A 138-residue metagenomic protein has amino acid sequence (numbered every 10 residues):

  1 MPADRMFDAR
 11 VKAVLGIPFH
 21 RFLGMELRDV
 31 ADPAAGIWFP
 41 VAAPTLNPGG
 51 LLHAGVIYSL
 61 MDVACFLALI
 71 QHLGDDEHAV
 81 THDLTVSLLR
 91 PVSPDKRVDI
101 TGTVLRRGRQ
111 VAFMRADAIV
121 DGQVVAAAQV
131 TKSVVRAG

Functional and structural regions predicted by a protein language model:
M1-G138: Terminal targeting signals and extreme-terminal segments of soluble enzymes
